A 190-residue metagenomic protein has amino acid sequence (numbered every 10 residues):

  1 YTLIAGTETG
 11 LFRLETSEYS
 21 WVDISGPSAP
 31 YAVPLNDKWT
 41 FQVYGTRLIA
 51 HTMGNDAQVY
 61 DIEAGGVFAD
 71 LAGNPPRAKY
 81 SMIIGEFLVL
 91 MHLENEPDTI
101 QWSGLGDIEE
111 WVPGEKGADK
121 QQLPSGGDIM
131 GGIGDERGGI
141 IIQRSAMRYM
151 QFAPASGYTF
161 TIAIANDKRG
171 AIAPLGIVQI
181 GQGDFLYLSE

Functional and structural regions predicted by a protein language model:
Y1-E190: Recognizes the extracellular SEMA beta-propeller fold with strongest preference for semaphorin/plexin SEMA domains
